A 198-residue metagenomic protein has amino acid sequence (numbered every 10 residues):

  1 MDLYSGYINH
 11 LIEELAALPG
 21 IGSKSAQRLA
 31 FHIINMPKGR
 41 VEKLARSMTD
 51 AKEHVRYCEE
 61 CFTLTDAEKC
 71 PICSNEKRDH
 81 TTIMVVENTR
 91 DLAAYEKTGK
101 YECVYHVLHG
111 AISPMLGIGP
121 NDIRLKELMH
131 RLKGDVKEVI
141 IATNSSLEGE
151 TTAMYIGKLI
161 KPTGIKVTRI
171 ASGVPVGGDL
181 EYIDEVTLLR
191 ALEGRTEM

Functional and structural regions predicted by a protein language model:
D2-I8, A17, Q27-L92: Cys/His-rich Zn2+-binding cysteine-cluster or related metal-binding knuckle/ribbon modules and their
N9-E13, Q27-F31, E42, R46 (+6 more regions): Solvent-exposed alpha-helical segments within well-ordered globular domains of core cellular machineries
E14, L18, M36, A51-H54 (+9 more regions): Conserved, well-folded catalytic cores of nucleic-acid-processing and energy-transducing macromolecular machines
A26, N75-T143: Extended interfacial segments that mediate partner engagement and assembly in macromolecular machines
R28, K43, R56, E68 (+6 more regions): Residue-level signal for pocket-adjacent positions within structured domains
V41, G117-I118, G149: Alpha-helix N-cap/helix-start motif
E102, M129-M198: Long C-terminal interaction/binding lobes of large macromolecular proteins
